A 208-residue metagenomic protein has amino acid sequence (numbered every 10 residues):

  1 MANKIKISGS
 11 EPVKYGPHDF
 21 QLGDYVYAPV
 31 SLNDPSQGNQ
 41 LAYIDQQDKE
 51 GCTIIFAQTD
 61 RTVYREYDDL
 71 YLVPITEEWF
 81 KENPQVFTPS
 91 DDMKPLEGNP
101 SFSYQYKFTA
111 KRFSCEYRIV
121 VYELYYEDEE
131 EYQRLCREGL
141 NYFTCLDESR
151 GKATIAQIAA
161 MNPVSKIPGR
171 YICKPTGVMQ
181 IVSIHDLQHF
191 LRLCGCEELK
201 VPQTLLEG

Functional and structural regions predicted by a protein language model:
A2-F20: Mixed-charge, Lys/Arg-rich low-complexity intrinsically disordered regions
D34-D48: Short beta-strand-centered aromatic/proline hotspots
C52-T53: Short aromatic-glycine-enriched beta-strand elements
A57-R61, K94-V178: Acidic, low-complexity, intrinsically disordered interaction modules
T59-F87, I184: Intrinsically disordered, low-complexity, charged/polar segments
V182-G208: Acidic, proline/glycine-rich low-complexity IDRs
